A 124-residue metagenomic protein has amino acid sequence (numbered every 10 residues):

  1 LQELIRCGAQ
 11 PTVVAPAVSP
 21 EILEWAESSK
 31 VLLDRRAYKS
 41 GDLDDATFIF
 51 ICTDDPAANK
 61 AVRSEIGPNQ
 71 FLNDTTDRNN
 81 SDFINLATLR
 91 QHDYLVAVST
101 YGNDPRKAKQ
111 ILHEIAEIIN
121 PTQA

Functional and structural regions predicted by a protein language model:
L1-A124: Adenine nucleotide-associated cytosolic modules
